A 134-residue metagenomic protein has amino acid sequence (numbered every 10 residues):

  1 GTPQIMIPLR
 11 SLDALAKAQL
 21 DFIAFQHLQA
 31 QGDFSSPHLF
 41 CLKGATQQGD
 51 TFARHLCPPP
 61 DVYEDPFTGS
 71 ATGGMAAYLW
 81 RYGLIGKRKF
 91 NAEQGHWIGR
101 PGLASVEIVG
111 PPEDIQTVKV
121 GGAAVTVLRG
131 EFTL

Functional and structural regions predicted by a protein language model:
T2-L134: Active-site proximal loop and beta-alpha junction motif in alpha/beta enzyme cores
